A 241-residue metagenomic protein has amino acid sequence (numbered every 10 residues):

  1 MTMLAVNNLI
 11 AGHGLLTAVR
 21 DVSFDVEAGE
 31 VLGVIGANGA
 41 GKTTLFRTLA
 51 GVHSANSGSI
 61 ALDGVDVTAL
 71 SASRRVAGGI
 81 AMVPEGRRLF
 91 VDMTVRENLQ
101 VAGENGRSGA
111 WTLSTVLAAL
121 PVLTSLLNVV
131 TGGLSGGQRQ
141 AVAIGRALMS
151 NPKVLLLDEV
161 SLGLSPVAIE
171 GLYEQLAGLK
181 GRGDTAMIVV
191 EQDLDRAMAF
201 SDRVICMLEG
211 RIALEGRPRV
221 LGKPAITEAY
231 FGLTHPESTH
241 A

Functional and structural regions predicted by a protein language model:
I35-A37: The feature captures the beta-strand-to-loop junction immediately N-terminal to the Walker
A50: Helix-to-loop junction immediately C-terminal to a conserved catalytic motif
S54, D66-R87, L113, S125-N128 (+1 more regions): ABC ATPase NBD coupling module
G58-V65, G78, W111-T112, A118 (+1 more regions): Conserved ABC transporter NBD signature motif
V130-L134: Conserved ABC ATPase signature
A147-L148: ABC ATPase C-loop
